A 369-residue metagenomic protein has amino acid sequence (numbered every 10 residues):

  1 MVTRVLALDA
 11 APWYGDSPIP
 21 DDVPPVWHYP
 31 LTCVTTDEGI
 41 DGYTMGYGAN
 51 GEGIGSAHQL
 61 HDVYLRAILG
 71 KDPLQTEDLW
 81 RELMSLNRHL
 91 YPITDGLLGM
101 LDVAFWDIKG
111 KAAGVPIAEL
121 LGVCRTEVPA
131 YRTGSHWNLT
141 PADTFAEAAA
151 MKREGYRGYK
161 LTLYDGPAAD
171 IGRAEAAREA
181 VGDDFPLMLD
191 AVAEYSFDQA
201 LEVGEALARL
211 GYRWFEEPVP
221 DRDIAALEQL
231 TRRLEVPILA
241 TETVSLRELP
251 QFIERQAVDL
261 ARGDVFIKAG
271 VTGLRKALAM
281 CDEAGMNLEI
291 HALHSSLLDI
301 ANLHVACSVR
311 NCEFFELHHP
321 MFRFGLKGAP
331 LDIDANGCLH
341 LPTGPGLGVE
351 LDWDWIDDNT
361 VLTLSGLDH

Functional and structural regions predicted by a protein language model:
M1-Y43, G48-A49, P320-L326: Structured beta-strand/loop patches that form or line metal/cofactor-binding pockets in enzymes
L31, Y43, V115, N287-L288: Ligand-binding pocket scaffold of soluble enzyme catalytic domains
T35-A112: Metal- or metallocofactor-binding catalytic centers and their adjacent structured scaffolds across diverse enzyme
G39, Y64, L101, G114 (+6 more regions): Conserved, mostly hydrophobic/aromatic
E119-L234: Metal-dependent enolase-superfamily TIM-barrel catalytic cores that perform enediolate-based chemistry
E205, G211, R222-C338, P342-P345: Shared catalytic-loop signature of beta/alpha-barrel
L347-H369: Extended hydrophobic packing segments that form well-structured cores
